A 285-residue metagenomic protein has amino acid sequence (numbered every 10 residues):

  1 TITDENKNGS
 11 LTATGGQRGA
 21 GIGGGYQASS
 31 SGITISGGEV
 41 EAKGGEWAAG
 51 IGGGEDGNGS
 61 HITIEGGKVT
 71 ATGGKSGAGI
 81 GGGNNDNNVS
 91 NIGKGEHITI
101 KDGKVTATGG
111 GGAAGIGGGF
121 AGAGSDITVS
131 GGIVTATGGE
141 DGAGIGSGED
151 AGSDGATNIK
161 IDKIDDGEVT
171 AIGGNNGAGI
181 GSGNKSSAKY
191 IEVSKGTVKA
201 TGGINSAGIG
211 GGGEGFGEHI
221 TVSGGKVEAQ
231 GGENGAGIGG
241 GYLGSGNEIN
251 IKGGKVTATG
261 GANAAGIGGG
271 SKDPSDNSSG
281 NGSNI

Functional and structural regions predicted by a protein language model:
T1-T14, G24-G44, G53-G73, G82-G109 (+6 more regions): Surface-exposed loop/turn motifs in large extracellular/passenger domains
G19-G21, A48-G50, G77-G79, A113-G115 (+5 more regions): Structural detector of coil-to-beta-strand junctions
